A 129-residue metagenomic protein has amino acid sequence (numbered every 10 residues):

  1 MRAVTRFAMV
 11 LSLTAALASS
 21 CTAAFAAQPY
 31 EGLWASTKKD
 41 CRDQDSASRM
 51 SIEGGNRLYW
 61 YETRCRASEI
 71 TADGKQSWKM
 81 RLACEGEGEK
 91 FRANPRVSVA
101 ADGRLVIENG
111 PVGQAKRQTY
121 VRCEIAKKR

Functional and structural regions predicted by a protein language model:
M1-R6: Positively charged n-region of N-terminal signal peptides that target proteins for export
A8-S20: Bacterial N-terminal signal peptides
T22-L33, I52, E124-R129: N-terminal helix-cap/turn-to-beta initiation motif at the start of protein domains
A23, S36, D43-Q44, A67 (+2 more regions): Disulfide-rich extracellular modules and peptides
D40, R81-R129: Beta-sheet ligand-binding and adhesion/scaffold domains
D40-A83: N-terminal glycine/threonine-rich, aromatic-flanked beta-hairpin/loop signature
